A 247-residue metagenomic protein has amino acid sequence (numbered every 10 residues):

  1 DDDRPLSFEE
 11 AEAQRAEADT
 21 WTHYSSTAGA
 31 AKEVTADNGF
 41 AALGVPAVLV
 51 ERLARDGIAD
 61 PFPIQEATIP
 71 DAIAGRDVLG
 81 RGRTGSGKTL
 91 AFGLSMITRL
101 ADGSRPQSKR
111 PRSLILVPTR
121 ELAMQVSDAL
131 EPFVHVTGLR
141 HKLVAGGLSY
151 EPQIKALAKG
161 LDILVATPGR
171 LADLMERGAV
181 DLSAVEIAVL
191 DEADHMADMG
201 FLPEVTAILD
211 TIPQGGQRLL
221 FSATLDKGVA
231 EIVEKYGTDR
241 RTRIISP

Functional and structural regions predicted by a protein language model:
D1-D37: Intrinsically disordered, low-complexity accessory regions that flank the conserved helicase/ATPase core of eukaryotic
T27-P247: SF2 DExD/H RNA helicase N-terminal ATP-binding lobe
